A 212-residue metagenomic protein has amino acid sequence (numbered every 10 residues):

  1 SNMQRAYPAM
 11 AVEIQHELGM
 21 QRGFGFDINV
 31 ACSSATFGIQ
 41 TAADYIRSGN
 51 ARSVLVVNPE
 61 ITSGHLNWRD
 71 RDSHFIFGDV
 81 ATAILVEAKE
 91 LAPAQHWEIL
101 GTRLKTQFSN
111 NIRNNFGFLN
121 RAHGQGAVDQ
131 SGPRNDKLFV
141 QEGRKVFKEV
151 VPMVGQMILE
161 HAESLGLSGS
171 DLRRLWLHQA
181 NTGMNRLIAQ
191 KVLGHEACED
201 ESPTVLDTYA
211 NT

Functional and structural regions predicted by a protein language model:
N2-Q4, Q21, V30-R47, V151 (+4 more regions): Claisen-condensing/thiolase-fold acyl-transfer catalytic domains that form or cleave C-C bonds in fatty acid
R5-G19, L55-I61, Q125-Q130, N185-D200: Acidic-glycine-rich active-site phosphate/pyrophosphate-binding loop
Y7-A9, I39-Q40, H65-R71, N111-N114: Short acidic, glycine/serine/threonine-rich loops at helix termini
F24-I28, R69-R71, Q141-G143, L206-N211: A short glycine/serine-rich beta->alpha loop
Y45-S53, E87-H96, E163-S168: Secondary-structure boundary elements
R47-A81: Flexible, glycine-rich active-site loops centered on histidine and acidic residues that chelate a metal or position
N58-P59, G64-L66, Q107-N115, N181-M184: Acyl-CoA/ACP chain-elongation machinery
D70-P152, Q156: Condensing-enzyme catalytic core mediating Claisen C-C bond formation in acyl metabolism
